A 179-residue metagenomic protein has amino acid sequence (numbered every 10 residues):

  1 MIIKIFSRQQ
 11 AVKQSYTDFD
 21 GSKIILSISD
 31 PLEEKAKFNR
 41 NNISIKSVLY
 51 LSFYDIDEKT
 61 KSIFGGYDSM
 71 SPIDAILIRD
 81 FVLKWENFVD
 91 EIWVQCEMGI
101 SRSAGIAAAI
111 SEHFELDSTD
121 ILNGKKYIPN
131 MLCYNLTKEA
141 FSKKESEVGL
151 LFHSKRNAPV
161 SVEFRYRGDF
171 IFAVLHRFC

Functional and structural regions predicted by a protein language model:
M1-R40: Cys-based phosphatase fold recognition centered on the PTP superfamily
D20-K23, K46, F88-I92: Short coil/turn segments at beta-strand junctions that form active-site/ligand-binding loops
D30-S69: Short, surface-exposed acidic-centric catalytic microdomains
E58-E91: Helix-loop module immediately N-terminal to the HCX5R catalytic loop in PTP-like cysteine phosphatase domains
W85-F114, S118: Catalytic cysteine-centered active loop of the rhodanese-like fold, especially the PTP/DSP P-loop
A108, D117-K155: Cysteine-dependent PTP/DSP-like catalytic domain, specifically the C-terminal lobe
S154-F170: Positively charged N-terminal leader segments that act as targeting/secretion signals
V174-H176: N-terminal polybasic/positive-inside topogenic patches
